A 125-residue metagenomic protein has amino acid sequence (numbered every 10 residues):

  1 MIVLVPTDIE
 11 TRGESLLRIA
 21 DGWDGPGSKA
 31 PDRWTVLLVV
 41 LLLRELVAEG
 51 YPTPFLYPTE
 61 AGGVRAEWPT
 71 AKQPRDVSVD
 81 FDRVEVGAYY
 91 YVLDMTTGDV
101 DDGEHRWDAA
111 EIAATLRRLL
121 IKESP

Functional and structural regions predicted by a protein language model:
M1-L56, A61, K72, G87-P125: Eukaryotic low-complexity, non-globular regulatory regions
T70-A71, R83: Short acidic-glycine loop/turn motifs at beta-strand connectors
D76-V86: Extended Gly/Ser/Thr-rich low-complexity repeat segments, especially those forming or decorating extracellular
